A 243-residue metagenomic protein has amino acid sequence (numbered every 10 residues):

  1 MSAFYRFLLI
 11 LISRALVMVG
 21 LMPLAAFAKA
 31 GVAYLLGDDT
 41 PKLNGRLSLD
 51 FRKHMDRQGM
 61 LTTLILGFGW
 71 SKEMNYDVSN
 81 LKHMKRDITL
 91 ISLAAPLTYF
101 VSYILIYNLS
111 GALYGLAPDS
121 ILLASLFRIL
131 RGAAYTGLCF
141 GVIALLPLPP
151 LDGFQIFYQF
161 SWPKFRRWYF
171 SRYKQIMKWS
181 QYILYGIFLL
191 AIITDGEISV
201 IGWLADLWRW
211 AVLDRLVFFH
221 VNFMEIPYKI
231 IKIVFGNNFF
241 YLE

Functional and structural regions predicted by a protein language model:
M1-E243: Hydrophobic transmembrane alpha-helices and their immediate loop junctions in multi-pass integral membrane proteins
